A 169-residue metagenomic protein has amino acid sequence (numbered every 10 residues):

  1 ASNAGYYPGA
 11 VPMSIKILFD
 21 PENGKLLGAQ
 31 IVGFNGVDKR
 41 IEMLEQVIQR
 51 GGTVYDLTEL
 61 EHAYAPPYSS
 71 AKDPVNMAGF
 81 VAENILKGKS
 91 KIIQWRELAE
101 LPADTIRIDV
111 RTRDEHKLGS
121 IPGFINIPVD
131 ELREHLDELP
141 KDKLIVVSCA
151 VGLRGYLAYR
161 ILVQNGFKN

Functional and structural regions predicted by a protein language model:
A1-G88: Flexible, glycine-rich terminal cap/loop adjacent to redox cofactors in electron-transfer oxidoreductases
N23, T112, E131: Short, glycine/acidic-enriched loop or turn micro-motifs at the edges of active sites
L44-E45, L98, I145: Generic hydrophobic alpha-helical segments
S90-L101: A short, well-structured juxtamembrane/interface segment
L101, H116-G123, D137-L139, Q164: Short loop/helix-cap segments at secondary-structure boundaries that form the rim of catalytic
I106-R111: Short hydrophobic beta-strand that contains or immediately precedes a catalytic carboxylate
I127-P128: Short acidic-hydrophobic, aromatic-tinged amphipathic segments that line or gate anion-handling sites
R133-N169: Catalytic cysteine-centered active loop of the rhodanese-like fold, especially the PTP/DSP P-loop
